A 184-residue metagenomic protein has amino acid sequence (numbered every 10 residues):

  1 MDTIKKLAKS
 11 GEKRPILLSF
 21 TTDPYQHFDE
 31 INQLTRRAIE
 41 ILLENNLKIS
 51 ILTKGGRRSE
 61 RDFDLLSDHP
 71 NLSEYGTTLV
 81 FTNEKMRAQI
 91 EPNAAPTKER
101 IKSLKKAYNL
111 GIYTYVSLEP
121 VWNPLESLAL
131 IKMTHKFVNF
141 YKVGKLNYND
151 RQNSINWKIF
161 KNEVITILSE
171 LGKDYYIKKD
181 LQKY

Functional and structural regions predicted by a protein language model:
D2-L168: Conserved AdoMet/S-adenosylmethionine-binding subsite of the radical SAM
T166-Y184: C-terminal accessory regions of radical SAM enzymes
